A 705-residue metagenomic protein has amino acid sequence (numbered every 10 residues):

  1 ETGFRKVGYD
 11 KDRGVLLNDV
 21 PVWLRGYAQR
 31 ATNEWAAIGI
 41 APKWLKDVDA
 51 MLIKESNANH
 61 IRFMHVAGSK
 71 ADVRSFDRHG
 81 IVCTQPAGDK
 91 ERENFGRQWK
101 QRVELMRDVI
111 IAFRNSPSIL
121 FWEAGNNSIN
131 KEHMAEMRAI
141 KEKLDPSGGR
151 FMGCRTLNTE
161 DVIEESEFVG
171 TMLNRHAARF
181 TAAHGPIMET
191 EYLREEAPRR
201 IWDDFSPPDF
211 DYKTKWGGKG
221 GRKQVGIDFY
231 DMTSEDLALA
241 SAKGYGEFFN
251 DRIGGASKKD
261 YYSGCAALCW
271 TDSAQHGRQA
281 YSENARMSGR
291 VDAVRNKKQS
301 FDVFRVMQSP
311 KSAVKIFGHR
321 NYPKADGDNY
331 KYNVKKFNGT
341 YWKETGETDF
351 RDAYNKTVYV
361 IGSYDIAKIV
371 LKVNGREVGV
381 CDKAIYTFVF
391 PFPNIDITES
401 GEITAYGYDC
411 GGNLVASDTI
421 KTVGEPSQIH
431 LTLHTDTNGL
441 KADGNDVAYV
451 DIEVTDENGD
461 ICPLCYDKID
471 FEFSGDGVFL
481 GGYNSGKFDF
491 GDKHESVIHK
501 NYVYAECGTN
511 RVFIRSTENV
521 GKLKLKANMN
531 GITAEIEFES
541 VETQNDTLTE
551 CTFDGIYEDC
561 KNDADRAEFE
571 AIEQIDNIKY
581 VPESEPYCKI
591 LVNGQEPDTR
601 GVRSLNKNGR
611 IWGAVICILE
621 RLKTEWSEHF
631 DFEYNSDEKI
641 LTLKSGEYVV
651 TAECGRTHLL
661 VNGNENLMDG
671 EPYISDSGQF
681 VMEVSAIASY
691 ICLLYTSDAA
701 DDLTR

Functional and structural regions predicted by a protein language model:
E1-G68, D77-H79, L105-M106, N115 (+6 more regions): Secreted/periplasmic carbohydrate-active enzymes, especially glycoside hydrolases
D19, G289, R295, G412 (+5 more regions): Detector for glycine-centered tight turns/loop "hinges" at secondary-structure junctions
V20, H176-A177, G412-N413, I532 (+3 more regions): Short acidic/polar mixed-charge low-complexity motifs
R25-G26, R278, C381, D418 (+5 more regions): Short linear motifs in exposed loops
W44-F304, F317, G346: Substrate-binding/catalytic cleft of secreted carbohydrate-active enzymes, primarily glycoside hydrolases
L173, E196, Q308, L622-W626 (+1 more regions): Sec/Tat-exported extracytoplasmic proteins
D554-S697, R705: Primary recognition of N-terminal secretory signal peptides and signal-anchoring hydrophobic helices
D702: Residues immediately C-terminal
